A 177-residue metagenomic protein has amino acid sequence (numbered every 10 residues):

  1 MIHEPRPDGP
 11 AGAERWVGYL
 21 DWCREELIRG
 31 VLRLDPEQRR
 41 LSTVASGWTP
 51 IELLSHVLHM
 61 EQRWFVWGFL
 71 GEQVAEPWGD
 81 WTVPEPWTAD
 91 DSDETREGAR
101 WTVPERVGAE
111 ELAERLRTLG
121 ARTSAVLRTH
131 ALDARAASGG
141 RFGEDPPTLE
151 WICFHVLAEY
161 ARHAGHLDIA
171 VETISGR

Functional and structural regions predicted by a protein language model:
M1-G12, G98-R106: Short, contiguous pre-domain boundary segments
I2-P7, V17-L32, P36-E94, S138-R177: Short, contiguous alpha-helical
E14, E25, E37, V107-E114 (+2 more regions): Generic alpha-helical secondary structure signal
T88-A137, W151-V156: Acidic/histidine-rich alpha-helical segments that form the ligand environment of transition-metal centers
